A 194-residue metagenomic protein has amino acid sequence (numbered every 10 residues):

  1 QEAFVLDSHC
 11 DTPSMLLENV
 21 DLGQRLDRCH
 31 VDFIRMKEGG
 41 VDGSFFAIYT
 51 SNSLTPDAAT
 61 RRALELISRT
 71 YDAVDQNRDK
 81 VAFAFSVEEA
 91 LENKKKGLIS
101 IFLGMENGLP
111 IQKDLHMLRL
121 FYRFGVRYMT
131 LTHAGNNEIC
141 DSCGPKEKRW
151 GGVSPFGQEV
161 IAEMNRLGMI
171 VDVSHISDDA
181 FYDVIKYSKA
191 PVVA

Functional and structural regions predicted by a protein language model:
Q1-G151: N-terminal hydrophobic targeting/anchoring segments and the immediately downstream early-domain regions of hydrolases
K113-R123, P145-V193: Histidine/acidic residue-rich metal-binding segments in metalloenzymes
